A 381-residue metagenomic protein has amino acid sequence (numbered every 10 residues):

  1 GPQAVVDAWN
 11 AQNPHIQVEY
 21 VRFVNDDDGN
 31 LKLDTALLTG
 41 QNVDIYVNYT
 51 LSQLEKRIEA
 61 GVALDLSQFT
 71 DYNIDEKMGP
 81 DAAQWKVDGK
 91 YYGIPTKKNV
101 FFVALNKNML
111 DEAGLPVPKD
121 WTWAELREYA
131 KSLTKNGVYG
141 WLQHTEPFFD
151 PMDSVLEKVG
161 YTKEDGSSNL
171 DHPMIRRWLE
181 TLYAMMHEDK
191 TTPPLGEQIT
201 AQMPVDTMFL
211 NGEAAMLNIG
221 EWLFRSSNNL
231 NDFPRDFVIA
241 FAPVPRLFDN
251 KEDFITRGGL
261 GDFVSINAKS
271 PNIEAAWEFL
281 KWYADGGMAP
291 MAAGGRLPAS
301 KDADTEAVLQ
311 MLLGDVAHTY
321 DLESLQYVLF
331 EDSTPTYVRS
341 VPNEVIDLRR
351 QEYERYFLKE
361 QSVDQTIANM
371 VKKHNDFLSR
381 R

Functional and structural regions predicted by a protein language model:
G1-A60, F248-K251, E274-A275, P290-M291 (+3 more regions): Conserved N-terminal structural module of periplasmic/extracytoplasmic solute-binding proteins
A11, Q17, A113, A184-D189 (+1 more regions): Extracytoplasmic/periplasmic substrate-recognition and gating elements
P14, A293-R355, R380-R381: Long, aromatic- and glycine/proline-rich binding clefts that accommodate carbohydrate-like moieties
R22-K32, S52, W121-R127, L195-L210: Short helix-initiation/N-cap motifs at beta->coil->alpha
N30-N42, A60, M109-L110, E128-S132 (+4 more regions): Short helices/loops that flank or line small-molecule/ion binding pockets
D34-T35, V43-D44, N73-M109, G137-L142 (+2 more regions): A structural signal for short loop-to-beta-strand junctions that line the ligand-binding cleft of periplasmic/secreted
Y49-F102, A124, D153-S154, V238-A242: Hinge/lid segment of periplasmic solute-binding proteins
A130, S167-E197, V244-L247: Glycine-centered hinge/linker elements that transmit conformational signals in sensory and ligand-binding systems
